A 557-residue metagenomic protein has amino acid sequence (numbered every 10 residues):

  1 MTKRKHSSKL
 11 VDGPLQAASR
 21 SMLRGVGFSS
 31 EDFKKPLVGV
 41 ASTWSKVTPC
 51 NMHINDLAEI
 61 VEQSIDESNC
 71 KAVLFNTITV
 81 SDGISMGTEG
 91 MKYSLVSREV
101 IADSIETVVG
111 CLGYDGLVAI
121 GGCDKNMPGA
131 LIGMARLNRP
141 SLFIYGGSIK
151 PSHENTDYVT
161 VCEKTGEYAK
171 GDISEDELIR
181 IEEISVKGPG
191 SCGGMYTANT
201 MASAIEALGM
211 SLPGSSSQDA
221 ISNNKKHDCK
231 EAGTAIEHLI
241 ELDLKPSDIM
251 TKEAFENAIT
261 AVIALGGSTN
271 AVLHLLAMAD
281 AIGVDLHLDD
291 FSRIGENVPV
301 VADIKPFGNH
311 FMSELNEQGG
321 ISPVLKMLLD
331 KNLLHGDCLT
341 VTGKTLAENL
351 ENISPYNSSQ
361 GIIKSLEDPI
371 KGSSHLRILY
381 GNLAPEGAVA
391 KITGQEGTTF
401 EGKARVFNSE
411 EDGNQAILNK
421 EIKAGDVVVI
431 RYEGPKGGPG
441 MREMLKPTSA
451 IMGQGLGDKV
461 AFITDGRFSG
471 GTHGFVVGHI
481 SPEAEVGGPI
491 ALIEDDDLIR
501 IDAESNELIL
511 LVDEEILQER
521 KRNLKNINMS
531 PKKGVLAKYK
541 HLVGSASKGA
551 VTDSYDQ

Functional and structural regions predicted by a protein language model:
M1-M52, L57-I78, G83-I84, E89-S94 (+4 more regions): Catalytic or ion-coupling anion/metal-binding cores of large enzyme and transporter domains
S94-D103: Glycine-rich, highly charged phosphate/nucleotide-binding loops
V109-A130, L142-Y145: A short, small-residue-rich loop immediately preceding and capping a beta-strand
